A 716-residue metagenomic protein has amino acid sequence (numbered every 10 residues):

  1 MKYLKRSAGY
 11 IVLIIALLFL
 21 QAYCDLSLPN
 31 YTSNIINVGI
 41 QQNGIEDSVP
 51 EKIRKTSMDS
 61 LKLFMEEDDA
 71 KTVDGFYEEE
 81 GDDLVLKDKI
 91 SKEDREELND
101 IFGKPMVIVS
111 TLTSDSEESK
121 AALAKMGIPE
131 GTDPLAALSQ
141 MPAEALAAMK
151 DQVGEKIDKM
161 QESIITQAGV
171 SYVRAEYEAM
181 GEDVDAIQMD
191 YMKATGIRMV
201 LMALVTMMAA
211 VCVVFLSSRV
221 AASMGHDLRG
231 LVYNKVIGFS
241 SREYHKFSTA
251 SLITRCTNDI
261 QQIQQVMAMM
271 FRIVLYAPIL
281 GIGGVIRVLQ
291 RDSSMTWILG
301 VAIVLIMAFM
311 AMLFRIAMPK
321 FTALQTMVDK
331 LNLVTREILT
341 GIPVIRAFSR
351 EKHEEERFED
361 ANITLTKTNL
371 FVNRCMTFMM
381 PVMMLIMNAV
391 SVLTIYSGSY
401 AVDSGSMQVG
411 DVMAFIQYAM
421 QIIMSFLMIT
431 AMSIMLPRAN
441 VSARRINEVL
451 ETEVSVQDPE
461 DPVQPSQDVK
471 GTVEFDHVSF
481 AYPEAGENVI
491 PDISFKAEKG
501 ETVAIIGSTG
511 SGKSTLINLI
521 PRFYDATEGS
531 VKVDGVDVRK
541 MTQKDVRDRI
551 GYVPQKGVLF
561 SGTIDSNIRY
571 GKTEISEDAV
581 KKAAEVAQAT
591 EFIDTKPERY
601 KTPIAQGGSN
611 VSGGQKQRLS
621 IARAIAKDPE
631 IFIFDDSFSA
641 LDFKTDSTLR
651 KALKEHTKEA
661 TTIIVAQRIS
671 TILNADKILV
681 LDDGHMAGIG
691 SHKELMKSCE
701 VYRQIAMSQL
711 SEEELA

Functional and structural regions predicted by a protein language model:
K5-A8, G131, P142-A145, M149 (+10 more regions): An intracellular "coupling" helix at the cytosolic face of ABC transporter transmembrane type-1 domains
A8-D25, D47-G225, H245, F309 (+3 more regions): Transmembrane-helix motif of ABC transporter permease domains
G9-N34, S163, Y191-M199, C212-S218 (+5 more regions): Alpha-helical segments in transporter systems
I11, D47, L61-E67, V73 (+6 more regions): ABC-type nucleotide-binding domain
C24-Q41, T166, M202-T249, I253 (+11 more regions): Juxtamembrane helix-loop junctions of ABC transporter transmembrane domains
I35, Q42, T340, A419-A485 (+3 more regions): ABC transporter TMD-NBD coupling linker
I40-D47, R54-L61, M65-E66, P134-P142 (+10 more regions): Short intracellular "coupling" helices and adjacent cytoplasmic loop segments at the cytosolic face of multi-pass
R287-V304, A308, F371-R445, V449-L450: Helix-loop-helix
